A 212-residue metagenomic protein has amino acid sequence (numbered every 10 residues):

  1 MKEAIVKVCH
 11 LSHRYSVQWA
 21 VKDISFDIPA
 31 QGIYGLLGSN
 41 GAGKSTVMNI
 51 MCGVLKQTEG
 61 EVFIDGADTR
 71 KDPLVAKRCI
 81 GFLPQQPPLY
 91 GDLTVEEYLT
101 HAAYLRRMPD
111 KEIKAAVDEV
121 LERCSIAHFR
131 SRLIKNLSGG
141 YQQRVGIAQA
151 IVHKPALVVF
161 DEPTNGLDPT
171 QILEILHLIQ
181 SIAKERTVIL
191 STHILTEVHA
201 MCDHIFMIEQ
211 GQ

Functional and structural regions predicted by a protein language model:
G60-K71, V75-A76: Conserved ABC transporter NBD signature motif
D92, L133-L137: Conserved ABC ATPase signature
T100, Y104, K111-F129: Conserved ABC ATPase "signature" region
V158-E162: Catalytic Walker B motif of ABC-type/P-loop ATPase nucleotide-binding domains
V198-A200: A short, surface-exposed alpha-helical micro-motif characterized by mixed small hydrophobic and charged/polar residues
